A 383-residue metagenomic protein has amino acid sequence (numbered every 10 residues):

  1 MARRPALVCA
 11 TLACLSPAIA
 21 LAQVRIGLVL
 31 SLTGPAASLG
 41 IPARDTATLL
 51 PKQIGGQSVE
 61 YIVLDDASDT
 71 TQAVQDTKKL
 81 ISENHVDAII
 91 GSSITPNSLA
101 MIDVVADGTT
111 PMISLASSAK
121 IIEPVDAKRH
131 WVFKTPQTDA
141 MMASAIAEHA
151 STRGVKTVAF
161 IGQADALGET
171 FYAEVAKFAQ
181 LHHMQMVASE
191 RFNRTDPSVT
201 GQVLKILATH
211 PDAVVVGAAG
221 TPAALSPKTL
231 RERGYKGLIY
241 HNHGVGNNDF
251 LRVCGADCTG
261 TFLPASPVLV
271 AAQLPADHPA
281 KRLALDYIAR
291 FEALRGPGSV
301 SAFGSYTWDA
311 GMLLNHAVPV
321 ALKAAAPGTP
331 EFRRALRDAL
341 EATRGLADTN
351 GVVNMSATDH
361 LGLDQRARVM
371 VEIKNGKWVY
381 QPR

Functional and structural regions predicted by a protein language model:
A2-R4, V8-T11, A22-R383: Extracytosolic ligand-binding ectodomains
L15-L21: N-terminal signal peptide c-region/cleavage motif recognized by signal peptidases
